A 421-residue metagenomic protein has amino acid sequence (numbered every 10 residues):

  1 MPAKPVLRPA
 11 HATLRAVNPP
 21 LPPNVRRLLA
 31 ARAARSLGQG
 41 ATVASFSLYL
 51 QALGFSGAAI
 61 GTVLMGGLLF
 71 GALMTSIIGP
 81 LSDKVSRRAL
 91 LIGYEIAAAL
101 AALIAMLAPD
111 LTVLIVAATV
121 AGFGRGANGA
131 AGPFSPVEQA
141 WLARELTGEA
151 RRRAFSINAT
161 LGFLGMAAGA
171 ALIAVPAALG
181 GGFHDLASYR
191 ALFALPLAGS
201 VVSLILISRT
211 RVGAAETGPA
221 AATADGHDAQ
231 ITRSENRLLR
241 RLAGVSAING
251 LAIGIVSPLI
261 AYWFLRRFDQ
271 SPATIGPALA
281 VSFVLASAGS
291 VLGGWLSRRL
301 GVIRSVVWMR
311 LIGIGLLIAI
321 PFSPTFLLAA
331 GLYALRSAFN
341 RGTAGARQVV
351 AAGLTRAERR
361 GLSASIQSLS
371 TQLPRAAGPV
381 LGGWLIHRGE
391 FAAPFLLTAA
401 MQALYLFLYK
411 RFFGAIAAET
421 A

Functional and structural regions predicted by a protein language model:
N18-A72, L238-L279: Helix-loop boundary and gating motifs at the non-cytosolic
A33, A101, L111-P133, L328-G342: Hydrophobic core of transmembrane alpha-helices in multi-pass small-molecule transporters, especially MFS/SLC-type
S47-L48, A52, M166-A187, Y262 (+1 more regions): Transmembrane alpha-helix termini and helix-breaking/packing motifs in multi-pass membrane transporters
T62-P80, A280-L292: Central cavity-lining transmembrane alpha-helices of secondary-active solute carriers, predominantly the Major
M74-S86, A177, G289-V302, I386: Helix-to-loop junctions at the C-terminal end of transmembrane segments in multipass secondary transporters
A89-I104, R304-A319, L396-A399: Structural signature of the two symmetry-related core transmembrane helices
F123-L146, G342-T355: Intracellular juxtamembrane helix-capping segments at the cytosolic ends of symmetry-related transmembrane helices
G169, I173-A177, L197-P219, L408-F413: C-terminal membrane-cytosol helix-exit motif in multi-pass small-molecule transporters
